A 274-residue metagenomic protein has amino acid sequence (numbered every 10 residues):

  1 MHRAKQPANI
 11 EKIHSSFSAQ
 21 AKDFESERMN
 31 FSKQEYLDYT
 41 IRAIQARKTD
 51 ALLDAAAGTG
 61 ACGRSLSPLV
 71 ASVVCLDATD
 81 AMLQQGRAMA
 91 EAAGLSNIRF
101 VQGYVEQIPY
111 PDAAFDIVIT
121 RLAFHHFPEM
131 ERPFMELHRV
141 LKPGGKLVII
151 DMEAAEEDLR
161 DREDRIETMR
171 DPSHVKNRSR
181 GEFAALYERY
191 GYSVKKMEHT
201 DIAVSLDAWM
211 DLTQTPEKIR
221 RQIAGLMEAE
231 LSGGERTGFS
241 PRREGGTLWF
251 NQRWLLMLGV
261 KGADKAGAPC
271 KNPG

Functional and structural regions predicted by a protein language model:
M1-R47, A61-S65, M82-Q85, A93 (+1 more regions): Conserved class I S-adenosyl-L-methionine
L53-Q107: Class I SAM-dependent methyltransferase SAM/SAH-binding core
E106-I117: A short acidic, Gly/Pro-enriched loop at the edge of an enzyme's catalytic core that lines a small-molecule cofactor
D116-E129: A short SAM/SAH-binding and catalytic strip from SAM-dependent methyltransferases
E131-P143: A short glycine-rich, Lys/Arg-flanked "PGG" loop and its adjoining helix->strand segment in the class I
V148-H174: Conserved class I S-adenosyl-L-methionine
K176-G191: Short alpha-helix
K195-G274: Conserved Class I S-adenosyl-L-methionine
